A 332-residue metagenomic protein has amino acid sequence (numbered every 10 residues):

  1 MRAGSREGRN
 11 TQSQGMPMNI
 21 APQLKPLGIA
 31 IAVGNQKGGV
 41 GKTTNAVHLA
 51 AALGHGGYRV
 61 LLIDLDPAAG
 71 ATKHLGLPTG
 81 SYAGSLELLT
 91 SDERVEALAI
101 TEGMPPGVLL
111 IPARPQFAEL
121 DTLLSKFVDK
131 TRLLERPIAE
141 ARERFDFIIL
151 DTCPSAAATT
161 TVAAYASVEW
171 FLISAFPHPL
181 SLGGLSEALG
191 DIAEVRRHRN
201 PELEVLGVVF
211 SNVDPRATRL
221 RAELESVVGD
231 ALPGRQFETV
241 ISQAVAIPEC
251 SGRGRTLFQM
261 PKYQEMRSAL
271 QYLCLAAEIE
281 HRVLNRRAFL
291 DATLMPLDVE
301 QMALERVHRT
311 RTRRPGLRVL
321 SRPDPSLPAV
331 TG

Functional and structural regions predicted by a protein language model:
M1-G332: P-loop NTP-binding core
